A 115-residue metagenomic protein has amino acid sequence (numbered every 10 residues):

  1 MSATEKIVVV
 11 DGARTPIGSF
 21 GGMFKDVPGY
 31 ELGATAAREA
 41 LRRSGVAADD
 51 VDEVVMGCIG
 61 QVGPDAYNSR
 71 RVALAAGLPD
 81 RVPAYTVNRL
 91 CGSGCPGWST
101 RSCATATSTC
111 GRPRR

Functional and structural regions predicted by a protein language model:
M1-A3, S44, A75: Terminal domain-initiation and capping elements
M1-A36, S93, W98-R115: Conserved beta-strand-centric core segments of catalytic alpha/beta enzyme folds
R14, A37-R42, A73: Short amphipathic alpha-helical segments enriched in leucine
F24, C58-P113: Conserved catalytic cysteine-centered active-site region of acyl-thioester-dependent Claisen-condensing enzymes
E39-D52: Phosphate/pyrophosphate-binding loops at sites that engage ATP/ADP/AMP, CoA/4′-phosphopantetheine, polyphosphate
